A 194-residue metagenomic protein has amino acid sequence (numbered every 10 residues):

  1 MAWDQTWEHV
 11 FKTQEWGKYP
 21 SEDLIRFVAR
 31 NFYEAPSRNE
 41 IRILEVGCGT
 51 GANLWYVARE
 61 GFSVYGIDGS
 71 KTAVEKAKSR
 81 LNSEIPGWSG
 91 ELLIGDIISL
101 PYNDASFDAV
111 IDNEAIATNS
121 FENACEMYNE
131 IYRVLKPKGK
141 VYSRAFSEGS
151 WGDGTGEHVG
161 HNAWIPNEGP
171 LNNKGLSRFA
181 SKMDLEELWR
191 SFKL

Functional and structural regions predicted by a protein language model:
M1-I41, G49-S99, N123-E126, K140-L194: Class I (Rossmann-like) S-adenosyl-L-methionine-dependent methyltransferase catalytic domain, capturing the SAM-binding
E45: Class I SAM-dependent methyltransferase core
I98-V110: A short acidic, Gly/Pro-enriched loop at the edge of an enzyme's catalytic core that lines a small-molecule cofactor
A109-N123: A short SAM/SAH-binding and catalytic strip from SAM-dependent methyltransferases
C125-P137: A short glycine-rich, Lys/Arg-flanked "PGG" loop and its adjoining helix->strand segment in the class I
